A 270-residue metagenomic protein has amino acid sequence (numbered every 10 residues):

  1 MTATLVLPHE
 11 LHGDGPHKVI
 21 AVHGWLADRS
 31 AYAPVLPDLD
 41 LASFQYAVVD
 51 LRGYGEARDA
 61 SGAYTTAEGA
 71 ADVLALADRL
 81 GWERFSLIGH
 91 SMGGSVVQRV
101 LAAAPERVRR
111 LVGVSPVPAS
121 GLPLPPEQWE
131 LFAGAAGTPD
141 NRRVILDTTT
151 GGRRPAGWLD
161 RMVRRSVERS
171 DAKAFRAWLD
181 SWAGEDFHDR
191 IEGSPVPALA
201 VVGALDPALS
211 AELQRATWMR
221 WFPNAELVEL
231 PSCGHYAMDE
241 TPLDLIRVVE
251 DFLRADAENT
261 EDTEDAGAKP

Functional and structural regions predicted by a protein language model:
P8-D59: Conserved HGGG/HGGXW glycine-rich cap/lid loop of the alpha/beta-hydrolase fold
E68-R84: Conserved acidic catalytic loop of the alpha/beta-hydrolase fold
L87-G89, V114: Short beta-strand immediately N-terminal to the catalytic nucleophile in serine-hydrolase-like folds
G89, G93, V97: Gly/Ala-rich beta-loop-alpha elbow adjacent to hydrolase catalytic centers
Q98, A102-A103, V108-T138: Flexible "cap/lid" loop of the alpha/beta hydrolase fold
L122-P123, T138-G193: Conserved alpha/beta-hydrolase catalytic His-Asp/Glu region
L199-C233: Conserved loop-alpha-helix segment in the C-terminal half of the alpha/beta-hydrolase fold that carries the catalytic
N224-P270: Catalytic active-site module of serine/aspartate enzymes centered on a nucleophile-bearing elbow/loop
